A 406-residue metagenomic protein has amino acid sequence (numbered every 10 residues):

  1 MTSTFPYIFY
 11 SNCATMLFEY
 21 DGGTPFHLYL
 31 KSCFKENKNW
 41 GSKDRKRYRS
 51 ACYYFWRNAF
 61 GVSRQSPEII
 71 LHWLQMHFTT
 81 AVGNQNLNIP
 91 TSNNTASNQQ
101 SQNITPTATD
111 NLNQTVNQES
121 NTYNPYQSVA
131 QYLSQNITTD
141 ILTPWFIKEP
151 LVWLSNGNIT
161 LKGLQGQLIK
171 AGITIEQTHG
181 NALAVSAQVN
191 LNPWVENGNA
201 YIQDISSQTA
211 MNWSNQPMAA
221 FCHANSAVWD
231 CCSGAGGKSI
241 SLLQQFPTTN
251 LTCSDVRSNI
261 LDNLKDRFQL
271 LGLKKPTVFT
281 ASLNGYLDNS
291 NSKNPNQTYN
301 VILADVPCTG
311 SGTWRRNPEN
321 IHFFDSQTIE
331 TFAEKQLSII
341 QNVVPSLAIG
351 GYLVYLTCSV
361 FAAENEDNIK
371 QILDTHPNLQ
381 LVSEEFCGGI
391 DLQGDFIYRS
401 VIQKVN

Functional and structural regions predicted by a protein language model:
M1-N406: S-adenosylmethionine
